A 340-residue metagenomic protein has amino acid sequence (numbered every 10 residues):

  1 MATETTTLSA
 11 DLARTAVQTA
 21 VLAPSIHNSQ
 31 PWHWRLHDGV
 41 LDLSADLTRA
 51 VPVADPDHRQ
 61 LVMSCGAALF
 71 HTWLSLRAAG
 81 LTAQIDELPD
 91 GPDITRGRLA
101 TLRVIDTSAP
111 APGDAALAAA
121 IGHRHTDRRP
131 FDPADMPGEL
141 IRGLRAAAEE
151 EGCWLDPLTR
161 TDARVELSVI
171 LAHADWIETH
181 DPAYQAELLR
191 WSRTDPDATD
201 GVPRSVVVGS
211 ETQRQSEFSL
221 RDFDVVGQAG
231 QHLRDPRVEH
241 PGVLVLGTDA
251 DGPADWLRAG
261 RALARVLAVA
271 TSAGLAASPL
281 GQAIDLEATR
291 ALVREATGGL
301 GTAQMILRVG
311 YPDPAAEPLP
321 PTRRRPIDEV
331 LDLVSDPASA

Functional and structural regions predicted by a protein language model:
M1-A340: Acidic, surface-exposed loops and disordered segments
